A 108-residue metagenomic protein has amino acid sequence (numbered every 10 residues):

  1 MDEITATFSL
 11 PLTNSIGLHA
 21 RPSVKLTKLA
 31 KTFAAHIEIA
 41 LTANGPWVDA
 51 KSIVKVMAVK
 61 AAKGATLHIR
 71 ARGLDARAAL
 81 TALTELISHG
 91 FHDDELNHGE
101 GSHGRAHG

Functional and structural regions predicted by a protein language model:
M1, T13, H92-D93: Intrinsic-disorder/low-complexity regions
M1-D2, L29: Short, conserved, surface-exposed binding loops centered on an aromatic residue
D2-T7, N97-G108: N-terminal loops that bind phosphate or other acidic moieties and the adjacent beta-alpha structural core
S9-P11, R70: Generic structural detector for well-ordered beta-strands
P11-K63: Compact, glycine-rich, soluble single-domain proteins
A40-A43, W47, A71, G101-G104 (+1 more regions): Structural preference for solvent-exposed beta-strand-turn elements and adjacent flexible terminal/loop segments within
A62-G101: C-terminal structural segments of small proteins and small subunits
